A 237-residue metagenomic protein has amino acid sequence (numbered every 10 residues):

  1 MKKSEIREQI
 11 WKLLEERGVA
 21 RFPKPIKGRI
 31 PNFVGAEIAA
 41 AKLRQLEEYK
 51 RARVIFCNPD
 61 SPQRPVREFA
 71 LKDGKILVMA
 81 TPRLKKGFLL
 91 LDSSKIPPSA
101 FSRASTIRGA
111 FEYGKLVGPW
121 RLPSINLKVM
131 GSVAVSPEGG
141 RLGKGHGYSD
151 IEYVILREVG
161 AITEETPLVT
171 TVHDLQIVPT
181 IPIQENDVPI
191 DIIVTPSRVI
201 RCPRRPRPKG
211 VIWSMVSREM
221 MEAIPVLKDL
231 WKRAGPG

Functional and structural regions predicted by a protein language model:
M1-K27, Q45-R53, D73-I76, G87-G237: Surface-exposed, charge/polar-rich loops and edge strands
K2, I30-P31, G35, N58: Short, contiguous, pocket-lining structural segments that sit at or immediately flank catalytic/ligand-binding sites
P31-K50, R64-P65: A short, well-structured juxtamembrane/interface segment
C57-L71, K75-L77: Extended, H/D-rich, highly charged conserved domains that either
T81-K86: A short, structured active-site edge motif that brings together acidic residues
